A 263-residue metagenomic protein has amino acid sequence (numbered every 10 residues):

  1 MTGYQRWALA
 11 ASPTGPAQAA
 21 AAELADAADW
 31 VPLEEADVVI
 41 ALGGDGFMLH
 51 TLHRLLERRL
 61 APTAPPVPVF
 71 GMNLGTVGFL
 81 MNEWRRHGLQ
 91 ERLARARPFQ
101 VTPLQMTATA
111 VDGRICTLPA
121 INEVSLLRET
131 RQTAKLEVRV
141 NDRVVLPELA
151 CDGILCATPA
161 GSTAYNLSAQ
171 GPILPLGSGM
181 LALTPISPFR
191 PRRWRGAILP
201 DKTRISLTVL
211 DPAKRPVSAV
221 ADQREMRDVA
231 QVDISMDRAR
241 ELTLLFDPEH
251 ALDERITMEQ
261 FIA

Functional and structural regions predicted by a protein language model:
M1-L42, M48-L60, W84-F99, A108-L118: ATP/NTP phosphate-donor binding region
I40, N73, V124, Q223: A residue-level signal for conserved active-site and pocket-lining positions in enzyme catalytic cores
G44-F47, G75-V77, A160-S162: Short glycine-rich anion-binding loops that position phosphate/pyrophosphate groups of nucleotides and phosphorylated
L60-M81: Short, acidic/small-residue loops that bind anionic groups at enzyme active sites
G75-G153: Catalytic core of DAGKc-family lipid kinases
L118, L126, R131, N141-L146 (+1 more regions): ATP/nucleoside-binding phosphotransfer catalytic cores, i.e., glycine-rich phosphate-binding loops
V138, G161, A219: Short aromatic-centered micro-motifs
E148-R192: Gly/Ser/Thr-rich active-site loops/lids in small-molecule metabolic enzymes that frequently grip phosphoryl groups
